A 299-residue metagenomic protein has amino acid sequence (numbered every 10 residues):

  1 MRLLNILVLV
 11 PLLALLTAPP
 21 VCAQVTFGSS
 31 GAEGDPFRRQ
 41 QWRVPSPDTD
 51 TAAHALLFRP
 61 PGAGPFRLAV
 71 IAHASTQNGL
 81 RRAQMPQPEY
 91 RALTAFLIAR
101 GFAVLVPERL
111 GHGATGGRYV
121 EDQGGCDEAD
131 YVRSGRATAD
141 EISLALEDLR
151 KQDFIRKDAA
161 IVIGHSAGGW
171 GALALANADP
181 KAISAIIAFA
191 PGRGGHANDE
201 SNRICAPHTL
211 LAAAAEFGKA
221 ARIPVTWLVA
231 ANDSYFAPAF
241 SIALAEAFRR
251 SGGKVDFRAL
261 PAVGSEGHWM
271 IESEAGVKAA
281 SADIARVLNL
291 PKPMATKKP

Functional and structural regions predicted by a protein language model:
V25-A63: N-terminal cap/lid segment of alpha/beta-hydrolase-fold proteins
G64-F66, S75-A114, A237: Short substrate-entry loop that stabilizes the transition state in hydrolases
A72, P107-R109, F189, L260: Alpha/beta-hydrolase
A72-A74, V229: The conserved beta1-alpha1 loop
G124-D153: Alpha/beta-hydrolase active-site loop
I142-L210: Primarily recognizes the serine-hydrolase "nucleophile elbow" in alpha/beta-hydrolase and SGNH/GDSL folds
A185, P191-R250: The feature captures the conserved acid-bearing segment of alpha/beta-hydrolase catalytic domains
S251-P299: C-terminal catalytic histidine-bearing segment of alpha/beta-hydrolase fold enzymes
